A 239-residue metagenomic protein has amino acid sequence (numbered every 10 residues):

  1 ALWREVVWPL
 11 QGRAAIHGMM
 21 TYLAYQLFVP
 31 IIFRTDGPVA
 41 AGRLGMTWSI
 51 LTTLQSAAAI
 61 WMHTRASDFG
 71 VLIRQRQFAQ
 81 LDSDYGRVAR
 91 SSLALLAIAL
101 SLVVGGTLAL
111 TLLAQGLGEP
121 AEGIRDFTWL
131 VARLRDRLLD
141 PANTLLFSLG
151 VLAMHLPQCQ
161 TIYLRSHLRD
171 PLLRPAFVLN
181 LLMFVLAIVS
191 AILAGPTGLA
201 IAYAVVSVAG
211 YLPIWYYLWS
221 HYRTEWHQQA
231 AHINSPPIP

Functional and structural regions predicted by a protein language model:
A1-S67, M154: Transmembrane helical elements of multi-pass membrane transporters/channels
A1-Y25, R76-S83, Y222-P239: Interhelical loop/hinge segments that connect adjacent transmembrane helices in multipass membrane
V7-Q11, G45, Q77-A94, S101-G105: Interfacial transmembrane-helix starts/ends
Y22, S49-T52, R87, V151 (+2 more regions): Residue-level recognition of pore/gate-forming positions within transmembrane alpha-helices of multi-pass
Q55-Q77, Y85, S166: Helix-loop junctions and terminal segments of transmembrane helices in multi-pass membrane transport/translocation
I98-D136: Short membrane-interface helical motifs at transmembrane helix boundaries in multi-pass membrane transporters
G106-T107, T111, L134-T144, L168-P171 (+3 more regions): Membrane-interface helix-loop junctions in multi-pass transport and translocation proteins
L149-A176: Membrane-interface junctions at transmembrane-helix termini in multi-pass inner-membrane proteins
